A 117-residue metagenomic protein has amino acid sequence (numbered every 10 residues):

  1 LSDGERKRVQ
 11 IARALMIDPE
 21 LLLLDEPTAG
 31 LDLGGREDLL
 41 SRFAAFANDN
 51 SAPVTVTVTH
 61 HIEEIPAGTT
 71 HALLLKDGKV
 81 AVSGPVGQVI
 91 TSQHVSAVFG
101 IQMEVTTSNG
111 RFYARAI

Functional and structural regions predicted by a protein language model:
I11-A12: Hydrophobic anchor residue at the start of the ABC signature
D18: Conserved catalytic motifs of ABC-family nucleotide-binding domains
L22-E26: Catalytic Walker B motif of ABC-type/P-loop ATPase nucleotide-binding domains
E37-S51: Helical segment within the ABC ATPase nucleotide-binding domain
T59-H60: H-loop/switch region of ABC-family ATPase nucleotide-binding domains
T70-P85: H-loop (His-switch) and adjacent beta-strand-loop-beta switch element of ABC-type ATPase nucleotide-binding domains
S96-I117: ABC ATPase nucleotide-binding domains
